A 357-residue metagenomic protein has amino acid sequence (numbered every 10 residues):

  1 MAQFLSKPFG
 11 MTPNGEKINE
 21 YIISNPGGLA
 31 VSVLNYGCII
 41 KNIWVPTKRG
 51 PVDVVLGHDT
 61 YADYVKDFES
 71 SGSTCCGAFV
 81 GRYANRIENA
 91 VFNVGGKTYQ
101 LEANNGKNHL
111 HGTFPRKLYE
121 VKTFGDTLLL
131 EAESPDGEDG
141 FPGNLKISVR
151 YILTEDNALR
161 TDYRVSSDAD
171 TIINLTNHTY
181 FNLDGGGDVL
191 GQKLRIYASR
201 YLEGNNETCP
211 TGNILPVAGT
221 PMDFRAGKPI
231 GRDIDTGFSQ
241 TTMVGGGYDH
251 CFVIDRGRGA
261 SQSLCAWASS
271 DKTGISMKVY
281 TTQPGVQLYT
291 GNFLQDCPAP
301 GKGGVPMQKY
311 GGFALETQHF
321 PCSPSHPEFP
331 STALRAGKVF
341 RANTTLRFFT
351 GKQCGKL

Functional and structural regions predicted by a protein language model:
A2-L357: An exposed, glycine/acidic-rich loop-and-rim segment of catalytic or binding clefts
